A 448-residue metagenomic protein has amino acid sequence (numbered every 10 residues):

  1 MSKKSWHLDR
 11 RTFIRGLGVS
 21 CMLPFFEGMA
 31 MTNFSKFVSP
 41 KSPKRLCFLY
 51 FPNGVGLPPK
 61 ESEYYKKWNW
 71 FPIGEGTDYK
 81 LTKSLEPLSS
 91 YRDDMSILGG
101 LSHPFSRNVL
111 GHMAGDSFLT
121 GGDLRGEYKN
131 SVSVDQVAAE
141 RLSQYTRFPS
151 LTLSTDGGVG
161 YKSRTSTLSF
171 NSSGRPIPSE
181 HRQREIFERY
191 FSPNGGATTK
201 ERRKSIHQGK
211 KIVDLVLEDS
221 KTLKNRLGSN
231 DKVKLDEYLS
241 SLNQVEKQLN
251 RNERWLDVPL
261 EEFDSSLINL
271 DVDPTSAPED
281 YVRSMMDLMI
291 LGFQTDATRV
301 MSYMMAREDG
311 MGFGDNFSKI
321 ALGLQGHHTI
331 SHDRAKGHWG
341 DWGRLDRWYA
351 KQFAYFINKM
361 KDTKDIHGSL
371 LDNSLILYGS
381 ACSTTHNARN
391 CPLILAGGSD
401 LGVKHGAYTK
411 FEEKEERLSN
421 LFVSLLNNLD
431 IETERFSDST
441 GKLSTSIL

Functional and structural regions predicted by a protein language model:
M1-L448: Ligand-binding pockets and gating/stacking loops
